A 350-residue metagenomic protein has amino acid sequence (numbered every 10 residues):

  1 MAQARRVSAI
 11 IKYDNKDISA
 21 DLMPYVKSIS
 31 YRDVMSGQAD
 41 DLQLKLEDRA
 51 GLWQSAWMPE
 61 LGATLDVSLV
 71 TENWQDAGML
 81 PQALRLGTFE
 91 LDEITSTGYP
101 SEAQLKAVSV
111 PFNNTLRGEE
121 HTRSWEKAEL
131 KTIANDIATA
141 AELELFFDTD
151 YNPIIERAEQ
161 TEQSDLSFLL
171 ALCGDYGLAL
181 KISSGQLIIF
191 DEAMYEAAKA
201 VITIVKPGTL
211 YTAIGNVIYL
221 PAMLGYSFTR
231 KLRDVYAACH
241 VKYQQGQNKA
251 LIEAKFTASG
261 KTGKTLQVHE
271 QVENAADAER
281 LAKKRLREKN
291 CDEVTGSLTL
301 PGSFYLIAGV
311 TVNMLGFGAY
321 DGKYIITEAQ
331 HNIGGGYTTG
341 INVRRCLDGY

Functional and structural regions predicted by a protein language model:
M1-F112: Assembly/oligomerization scaffold segments
A2, G78, E102-L105, S109-N113 (+1 more regions): Short beta-strand-centered interaction patches in the first periplasmic/extracellular domains of large envelope
I29-E60, N216-Y350: An acidic/polar, Gly/Ser/Thr-rich interaction patch typically located in mid-to-C-terminal regions of proteins
L42-K45, A107, T122-F146, Q160-S183 (+2 more regions): Amphipathic, non-transmembrane alpha-helical segments in extracytoplasmic/periplasmic proteins
Q43-K45, D66-S68, T88-D92, Q104-V108 (+6 more regions): Soluble periplasmic/extracytoplasmic beta-strand elements of cell-envelope proteins
L69-T71, D191, V310, G316: Conserved "cap/hinge" positions at secondary-structure junctions
M79-S96, R123, M194-Y195, I325-Y337: Short, compositionally biased
E102-R117, Y337-Y350: Short solvent-exposed strand/turn elements
